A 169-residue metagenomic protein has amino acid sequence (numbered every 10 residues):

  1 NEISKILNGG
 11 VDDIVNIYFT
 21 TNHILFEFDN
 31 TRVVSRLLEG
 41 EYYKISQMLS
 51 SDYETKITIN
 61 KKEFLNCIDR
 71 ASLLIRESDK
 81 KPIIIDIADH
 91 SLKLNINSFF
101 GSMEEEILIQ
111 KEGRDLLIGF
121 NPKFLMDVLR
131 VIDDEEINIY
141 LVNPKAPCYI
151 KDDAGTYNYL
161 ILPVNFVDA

Functional and structural regions predicted by a protein language model:
N1-L38, Y53-A169: DNA polymerase processivity clamps
K44-I45: Specificity-determining recognition surfaces
M48-D52: Short hinge/gating elements
